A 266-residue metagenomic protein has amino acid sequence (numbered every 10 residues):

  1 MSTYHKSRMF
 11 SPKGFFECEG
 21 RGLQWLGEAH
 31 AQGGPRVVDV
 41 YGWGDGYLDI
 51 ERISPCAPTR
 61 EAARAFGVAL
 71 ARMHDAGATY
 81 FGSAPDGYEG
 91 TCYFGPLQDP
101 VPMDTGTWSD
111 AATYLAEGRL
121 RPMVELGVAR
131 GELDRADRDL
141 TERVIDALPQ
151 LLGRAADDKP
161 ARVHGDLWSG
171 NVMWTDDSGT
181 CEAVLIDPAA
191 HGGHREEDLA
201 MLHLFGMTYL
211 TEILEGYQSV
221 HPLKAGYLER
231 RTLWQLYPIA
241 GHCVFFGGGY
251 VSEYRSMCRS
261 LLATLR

Functional and structural regions predicted by a protein language model:
S2-T113: ATP-binding pocket architecture of kinase catalytic cores
F10, W43-Y47, S54-C56, L120 (+3 more regions): Short, solvent-exposed loop/turn segments at secondary-structure junctions
G27-H30, H74-A84, G127, L152 (+3 more regions): A general structural signal marking secondary-structure boundaries and capping sites
A62, T208-L214, L262-R266: Phosphate/dinucleotide-binding and metal-coordinating scaffold of catalytic cores in nucleotide-dependent enzymes
A78-H164, T175-S178: An alpha-helical support segment within catalytic cores of ATP-dependent transferases
T113-A116, E125, D158-R162, S169 (+1 more regions): Active-site Asp-x-Gly
T232-A240: Hydrophobic alpha-helical segments that form the core of small-molecule binding pockets and/or dimer interfaces
H242-R266: ATP/Mg2+ or Mg2+-diphosphate-binding catalytic cores that bind nucleotide phosphates or diphosphates via glycine-rich
